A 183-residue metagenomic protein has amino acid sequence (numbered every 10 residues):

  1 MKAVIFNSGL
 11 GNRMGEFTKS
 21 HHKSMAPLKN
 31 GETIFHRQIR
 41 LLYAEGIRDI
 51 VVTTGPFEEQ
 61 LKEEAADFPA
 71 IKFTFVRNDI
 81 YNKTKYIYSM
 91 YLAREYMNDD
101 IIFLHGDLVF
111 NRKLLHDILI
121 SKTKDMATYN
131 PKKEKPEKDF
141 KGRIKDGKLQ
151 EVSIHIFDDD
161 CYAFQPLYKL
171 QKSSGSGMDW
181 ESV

Functional and structural regions predicted by a protein language model:
M1-T54, E58-L61: N-terminal glycine-rich phosphate-binding loop and ensuing alpha1 helix
K2, R48-I50, K72, D100 (+1 more regions): Residues at the starts of beta-strands that form the adenosine-phosphate
S20, E45, F68-A70, N98 (+1 more regions): Short, well-ordered coil/turn elements that cap or connect secondary structure elements
F35, Y86-S89, N111: Amphipathic coiled-coil/heptad-repeat helices and related helical stalk/stem segments that mediate oligomerization
T54, R77-D79, H105: Short loop/edge segments at beta-strand edges and connector loops that shape dinucleotide/nucleotide cofactor-binding
Q60-E63, D67-D100: Short phosphate-binding loop-to-helix
D99-V109: Short beta-strand-to-loop acidic/aromatic patch adjacent to the donor-nucleotide binding site
N111-V183: Conserved core of the sugar-phosphate nucleotidyltransferase
